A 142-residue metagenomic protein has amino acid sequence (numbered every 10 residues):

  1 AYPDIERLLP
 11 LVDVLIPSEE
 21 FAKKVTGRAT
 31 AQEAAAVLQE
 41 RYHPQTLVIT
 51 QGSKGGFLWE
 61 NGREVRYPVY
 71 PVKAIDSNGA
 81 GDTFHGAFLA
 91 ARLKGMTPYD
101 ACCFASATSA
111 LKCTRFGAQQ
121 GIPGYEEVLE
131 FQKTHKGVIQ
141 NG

Functional and structural regions predicted by a protein language model:
Y2, A31-G142: Conserved phosphate-binding/catalytic region of the ribokinase-like
I5-E6: Extended, structured, electrostatic nucleic-acid-contact surfaces
V12-S18: A short beta-strand/loop micro-motif in the catalytic core of glycosyltransferases that engages the nucleotide-sugar
F21: Active-site rim beta-loop-alpha module in soluble metabolic enzymes
G27-R28: PAS/PAS-like sensory domain cap-loop motif
